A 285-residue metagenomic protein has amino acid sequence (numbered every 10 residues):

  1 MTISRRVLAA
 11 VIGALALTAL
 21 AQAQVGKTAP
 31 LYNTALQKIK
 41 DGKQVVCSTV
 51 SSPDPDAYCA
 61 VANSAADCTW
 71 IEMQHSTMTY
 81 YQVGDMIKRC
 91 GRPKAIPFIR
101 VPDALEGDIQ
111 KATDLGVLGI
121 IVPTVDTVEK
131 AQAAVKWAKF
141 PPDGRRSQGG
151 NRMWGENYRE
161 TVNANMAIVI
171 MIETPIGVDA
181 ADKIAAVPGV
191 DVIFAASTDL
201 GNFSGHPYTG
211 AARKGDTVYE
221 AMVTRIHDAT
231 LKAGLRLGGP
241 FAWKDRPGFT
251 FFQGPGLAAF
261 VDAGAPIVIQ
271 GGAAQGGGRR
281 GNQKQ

Functional and structural regions predicted by a protein language model:
M1-V11: Bacterial N-terminal signal peptides that target proteins for export
I12-L15, L20-Q285: Expand to "…catalyze enediolate/carbanion chemistry for C-C bond making/breaking, isomerization, decarboxylation
